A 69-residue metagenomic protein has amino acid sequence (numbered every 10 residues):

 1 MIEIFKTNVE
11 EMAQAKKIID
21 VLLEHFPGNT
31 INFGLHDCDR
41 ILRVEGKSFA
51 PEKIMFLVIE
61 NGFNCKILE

Functional and structural regions predicted by a protein language model:
M1-E11: Short glycine-/aliphatic-rich beta-strand segments at the starts of folded cytosolic domains
K6, K16-E24, G28-T30, H36 (+1 more regions): C-terminal structural segments of small proteins and small subunits
D39: Feature marks short, surface-exposed loop/turn motifs that line or immediately flank catalytic pockets and channel
L42: Residue-level signal for inorganic ion chemistry
